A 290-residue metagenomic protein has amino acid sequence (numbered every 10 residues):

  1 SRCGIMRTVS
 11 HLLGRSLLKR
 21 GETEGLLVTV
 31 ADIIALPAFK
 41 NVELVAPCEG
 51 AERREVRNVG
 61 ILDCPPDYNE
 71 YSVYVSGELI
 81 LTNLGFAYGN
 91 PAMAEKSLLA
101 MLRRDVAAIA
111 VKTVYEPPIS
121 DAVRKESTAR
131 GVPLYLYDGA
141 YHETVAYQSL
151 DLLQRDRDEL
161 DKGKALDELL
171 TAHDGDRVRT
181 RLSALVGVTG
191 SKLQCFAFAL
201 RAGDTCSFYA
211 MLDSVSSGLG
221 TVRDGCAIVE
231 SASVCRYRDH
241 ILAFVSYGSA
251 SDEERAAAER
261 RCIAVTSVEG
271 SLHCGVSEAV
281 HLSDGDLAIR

Functional and structural regions predicted by a protein language model:
S1-C195, A202-D204, A210-D286: Alpha-helical/coil-rich non-catalytic "connector" segments in signaling and regulatory proteins
I289: The conserved phosphate-sensing helix
